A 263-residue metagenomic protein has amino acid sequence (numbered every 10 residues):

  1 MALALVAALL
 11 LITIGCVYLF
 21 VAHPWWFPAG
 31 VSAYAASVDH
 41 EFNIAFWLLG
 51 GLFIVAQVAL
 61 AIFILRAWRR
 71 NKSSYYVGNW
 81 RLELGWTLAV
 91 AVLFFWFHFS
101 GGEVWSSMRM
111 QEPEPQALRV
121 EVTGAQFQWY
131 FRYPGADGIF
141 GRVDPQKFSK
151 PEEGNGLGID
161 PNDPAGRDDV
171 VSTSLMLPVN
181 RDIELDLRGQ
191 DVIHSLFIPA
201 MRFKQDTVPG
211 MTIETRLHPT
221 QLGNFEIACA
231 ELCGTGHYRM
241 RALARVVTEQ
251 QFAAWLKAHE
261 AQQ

Functional and structural regions predicted by a protein language model:
M1-L9, F42-A45, E83-L88: Alpha-helical transmembrane segments and their helix-start/interface "positive-inside/aromatic belt" motifs in integral
A2-V21, G51-F53: Alpha-helical transmembrane segments of integral membrane proteins, especially early/N-terminal helices
V17-F42, Q57, I64-Q263: Non-transmembrane, membrane-proximal soluble domains of secreted or membrane proteins
D39-G51: Alpha-helical transmembrane segments
G50-L60: Hydrophobic cores of alpha-helical transmembrane segments in multi-pass inner/ER membrane proteins, independent
